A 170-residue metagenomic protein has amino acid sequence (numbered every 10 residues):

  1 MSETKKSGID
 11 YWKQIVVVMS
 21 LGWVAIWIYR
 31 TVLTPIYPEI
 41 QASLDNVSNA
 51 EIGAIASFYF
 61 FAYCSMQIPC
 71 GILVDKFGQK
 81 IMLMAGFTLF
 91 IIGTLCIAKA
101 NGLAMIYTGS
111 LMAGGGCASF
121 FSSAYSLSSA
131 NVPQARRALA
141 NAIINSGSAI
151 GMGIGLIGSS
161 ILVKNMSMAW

Functional and structural regions predicted by a protein language model:
Q14-D45: Extracytoplasmic
T31, F60-I68, M152-G153: Residue-level signature of mid-helix packing/kink "hotspots" within the transmembrane helices of 12-pass Major
I36-C64: Extracellular/periplasmic helix-loop-helix junction of adjacent transmembrane segments in MFS-like secondary
S65-N101: Conserved MFS/SLC helix-loop-helix module at the cytosolic interface between two early adjacent transmembrane helices
G93, A104-M112: Paired small-residue
G109-G147: Cytoplasmic helix-loop-helix junction between adjacent transmembrane helices in 12-TM secondary transporters
I144-W170: Helix-loop-helix hairpin linking two adjacent transmembrane segments in secondary transporters
